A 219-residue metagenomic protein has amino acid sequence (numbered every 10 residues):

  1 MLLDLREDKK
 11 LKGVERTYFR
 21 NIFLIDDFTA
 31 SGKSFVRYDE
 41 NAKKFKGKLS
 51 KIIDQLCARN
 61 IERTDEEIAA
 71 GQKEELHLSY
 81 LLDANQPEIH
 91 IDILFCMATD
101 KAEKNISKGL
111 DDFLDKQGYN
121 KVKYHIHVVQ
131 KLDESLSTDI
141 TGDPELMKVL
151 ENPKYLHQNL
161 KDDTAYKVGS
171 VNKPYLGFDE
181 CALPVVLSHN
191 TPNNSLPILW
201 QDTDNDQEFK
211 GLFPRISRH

Functional and structural regions predicted by a protein language model:
L2-T17: A short acidic-Thr-Gly-centered motif at the start of a beta-strand
R16-F19, P87-E88: Short, well-ordered loop/turn elements at secondary-structure boundaries
N21-F23: Structural motif
I25-V36: Short acidic, Gly/Ser-rich segments with clustered Asp/Glu that frequently serve as metal-coordination loops in enzyme
R37-H219: PRPP-dependent phosphoribosyltransferase catalytic core
